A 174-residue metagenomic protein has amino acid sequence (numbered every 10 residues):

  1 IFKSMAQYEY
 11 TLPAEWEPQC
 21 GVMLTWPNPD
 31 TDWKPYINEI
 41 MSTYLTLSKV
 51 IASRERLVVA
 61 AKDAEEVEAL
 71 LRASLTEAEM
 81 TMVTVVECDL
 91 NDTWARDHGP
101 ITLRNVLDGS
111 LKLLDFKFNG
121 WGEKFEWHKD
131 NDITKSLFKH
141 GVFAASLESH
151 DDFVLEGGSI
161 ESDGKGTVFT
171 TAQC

Functional and structural regions predicted by a protein language model:
M5-C174: The feature marks the mature, well-folded catalytic cores of soluble enzymes
